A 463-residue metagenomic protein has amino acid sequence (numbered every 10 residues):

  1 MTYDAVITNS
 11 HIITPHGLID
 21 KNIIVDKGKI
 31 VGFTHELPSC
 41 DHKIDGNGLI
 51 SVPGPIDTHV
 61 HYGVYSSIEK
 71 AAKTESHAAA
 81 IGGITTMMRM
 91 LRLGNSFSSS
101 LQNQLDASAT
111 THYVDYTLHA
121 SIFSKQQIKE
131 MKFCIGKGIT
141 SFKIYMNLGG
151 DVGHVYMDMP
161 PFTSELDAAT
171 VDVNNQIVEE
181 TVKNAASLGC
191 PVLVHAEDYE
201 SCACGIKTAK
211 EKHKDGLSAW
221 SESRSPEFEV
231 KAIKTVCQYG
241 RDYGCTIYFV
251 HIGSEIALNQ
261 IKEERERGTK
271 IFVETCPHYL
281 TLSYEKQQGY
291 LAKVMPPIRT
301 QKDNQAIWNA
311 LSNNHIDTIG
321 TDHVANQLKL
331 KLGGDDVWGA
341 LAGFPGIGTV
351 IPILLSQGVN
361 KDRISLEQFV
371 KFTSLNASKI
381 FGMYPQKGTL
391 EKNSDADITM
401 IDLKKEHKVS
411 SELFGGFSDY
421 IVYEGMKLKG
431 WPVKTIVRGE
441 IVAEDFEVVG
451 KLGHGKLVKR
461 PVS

Functional and structural regions predicted by a protein language model:
M1-P53, V458: Histidine-rich, glycine-flanked metal-binding segment
S10, G28, G48, H59 (+14 more regions): Divalent metal-coordination and catalytic microenvironments
S10, L332, D336-V337, K392-V458: C-terminal cap of metal-dependent C-N hydrolases
G46-T111: Metal-associated gating/positioning segment near the N- to mid-region
T58-K70, L91, V114-Q126, D167-T170 (+1 more regions): Active-site mouth loops of central-metabolism enzymes
M87-R89, T117-A120, T246-H251: Short catalytic-loop micro-motif centered on adjacent basic/acidic residues
Q126-I144, G150-I319: Histidine/acidic residue-rich metal-binding segments in metalloenzymes
D215-T235, Y239-G244, N309-N313, D317-I319 (+1 more regions): His/Asp/Glu-enriched, well-ordered alpha-helical/loop segment that forms or immediately abuts the divalent-metal
